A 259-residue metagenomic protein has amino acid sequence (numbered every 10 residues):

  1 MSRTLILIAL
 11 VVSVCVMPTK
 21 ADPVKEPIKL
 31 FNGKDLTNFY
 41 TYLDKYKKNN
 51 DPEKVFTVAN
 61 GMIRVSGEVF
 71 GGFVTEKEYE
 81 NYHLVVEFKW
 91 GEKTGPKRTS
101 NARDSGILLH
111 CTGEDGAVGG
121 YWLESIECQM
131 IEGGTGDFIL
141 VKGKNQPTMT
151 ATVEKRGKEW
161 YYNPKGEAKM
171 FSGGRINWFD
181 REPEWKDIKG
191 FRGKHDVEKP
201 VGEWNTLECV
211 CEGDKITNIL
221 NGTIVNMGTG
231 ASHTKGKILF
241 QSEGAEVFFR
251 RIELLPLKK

Functional and structural regions predicted by a protein language model:
M1-L5: Positively charged n-region of N-terminal signal peptides that target proteins for export
I6-I8, K142: Intrinsic low-complexity, intrinsically disordered segments enriched in polar/basic residues
A9-P18: Hydrophobic h-region of N-terminal signal peptides that target proteins for export in Gram-negative bacteria
T19-K259: Carbohydrate-interacting regions of secretory-pathway proteins
